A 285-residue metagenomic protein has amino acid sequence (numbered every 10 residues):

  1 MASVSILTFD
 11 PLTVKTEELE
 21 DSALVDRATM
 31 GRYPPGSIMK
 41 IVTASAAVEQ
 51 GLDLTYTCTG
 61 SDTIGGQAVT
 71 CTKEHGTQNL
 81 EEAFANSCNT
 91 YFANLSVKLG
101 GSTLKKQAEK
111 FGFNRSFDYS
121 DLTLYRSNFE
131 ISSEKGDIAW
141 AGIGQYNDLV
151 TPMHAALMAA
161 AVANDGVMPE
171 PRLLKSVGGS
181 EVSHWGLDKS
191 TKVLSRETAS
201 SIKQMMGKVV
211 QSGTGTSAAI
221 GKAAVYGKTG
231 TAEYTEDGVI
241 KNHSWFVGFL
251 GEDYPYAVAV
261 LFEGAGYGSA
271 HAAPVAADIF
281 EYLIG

Functional and structural regions predicted by a protein language model:
M1-G31, V42-G264: Beta-lactam-recognizing serine transpeptidase/beta-lactamase-like catalytic domain environment
A155, G268-A277: Short, charged, low-complexity patches
S183-G186, S190, V275-G285: Short, gly/Ser/Thr-rich active-site loops of penicillin-recognizing serine hydrolases
